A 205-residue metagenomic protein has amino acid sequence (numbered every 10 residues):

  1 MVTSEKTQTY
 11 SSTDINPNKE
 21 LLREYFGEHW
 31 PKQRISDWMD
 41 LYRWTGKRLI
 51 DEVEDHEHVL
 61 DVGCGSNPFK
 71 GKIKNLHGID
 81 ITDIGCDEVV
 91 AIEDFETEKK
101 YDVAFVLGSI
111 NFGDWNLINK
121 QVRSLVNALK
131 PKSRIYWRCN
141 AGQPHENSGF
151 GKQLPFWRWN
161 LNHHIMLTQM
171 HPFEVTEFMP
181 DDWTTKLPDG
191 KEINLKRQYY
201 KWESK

Functional and structural regions predicted by a protein language model:
V2-E96, R134-K205: Class I (Rossmann-like) S-adenosyl-L-methionine-dependent methyltransferase catalytic domain, capturing the SAM-binding
K99: Active-site charged/polar residues at nucleotide-handling catalytic sites that mediate phosphoryl, nucleotidyl
F105: A conserved beta-strand element that flanks and buttresses the S-adenosyl-L-methionine
G108-F112: Short catalytic micro-motifs in class I SAM-dependent methyltransferases
D114-N116: Short N-terminal helix/helix-N-cap motif within the alpha/beta-hydrolase-1
N119-P131: A short glycine-rich, Lys/Arg-flanked "PGG" loop and its adjoining helix->strand segment in the class I
